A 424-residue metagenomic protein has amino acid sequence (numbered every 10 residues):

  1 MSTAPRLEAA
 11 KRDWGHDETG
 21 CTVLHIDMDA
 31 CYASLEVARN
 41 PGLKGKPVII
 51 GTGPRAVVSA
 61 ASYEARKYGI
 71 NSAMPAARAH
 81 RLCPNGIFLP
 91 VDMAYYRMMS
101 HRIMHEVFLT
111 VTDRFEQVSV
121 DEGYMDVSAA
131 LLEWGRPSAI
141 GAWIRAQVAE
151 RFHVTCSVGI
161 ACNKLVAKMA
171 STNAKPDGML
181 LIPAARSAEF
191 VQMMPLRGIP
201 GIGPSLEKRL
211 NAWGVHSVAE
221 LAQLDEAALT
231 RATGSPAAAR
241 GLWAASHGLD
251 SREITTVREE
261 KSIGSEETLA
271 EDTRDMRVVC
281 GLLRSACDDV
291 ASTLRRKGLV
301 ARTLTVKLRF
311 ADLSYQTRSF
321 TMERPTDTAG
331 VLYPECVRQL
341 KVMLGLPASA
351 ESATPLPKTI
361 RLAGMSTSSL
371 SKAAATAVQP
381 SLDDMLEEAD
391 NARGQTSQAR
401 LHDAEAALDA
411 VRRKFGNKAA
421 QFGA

Functional and structural regions predicted by a protein language model:
M1-G241, I254, S292, A389-A424: Gly/Gly-Pro- and Ser/Thr-rich, intrinsically disordered tail segments characteristic of DNA damage-repair and tolerance
C31, P54-V57, A311-Y315, L370-A373: Short, charged/polar surface micro-motifs in flexible loops or helix N-caps
I49-G51, L89, D126, W243 (+6 more regions): Residues in well-ordered beta-strands of folded domains
V118-E122, A161-K164, L299-T303, K358-L362: Short Gly/Ser/Thr- and Asp/Glu-enriched loop/turn motifs at secondary-structure junctions
S128, A161-N163, R309, A363-L370: Short loop/turn motifs enriched for small/polar and acidic residues
K168-A170, T317-S319, A375-A377: Short, well-ordered secondary-structure micro-motifs
G198, L206-I360: DNA-contacting surface of Y-family translesion DNA polymerases
R324-A424: Acidic, metal-coordinating catalytic segment for phosphate/diphosphate chemistry, firing primarily on the Nudix
